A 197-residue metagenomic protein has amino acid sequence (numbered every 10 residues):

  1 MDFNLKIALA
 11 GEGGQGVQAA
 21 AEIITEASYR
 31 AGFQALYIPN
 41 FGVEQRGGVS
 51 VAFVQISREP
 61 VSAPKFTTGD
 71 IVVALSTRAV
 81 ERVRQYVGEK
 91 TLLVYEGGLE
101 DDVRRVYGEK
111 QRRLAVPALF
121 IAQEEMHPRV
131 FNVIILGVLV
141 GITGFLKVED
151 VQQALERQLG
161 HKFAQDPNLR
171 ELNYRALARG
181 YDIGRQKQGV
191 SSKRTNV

Functional and structural regions predicted by a protein language model:
M1-V197: Active-site cofactor/cluster-binding pocket
